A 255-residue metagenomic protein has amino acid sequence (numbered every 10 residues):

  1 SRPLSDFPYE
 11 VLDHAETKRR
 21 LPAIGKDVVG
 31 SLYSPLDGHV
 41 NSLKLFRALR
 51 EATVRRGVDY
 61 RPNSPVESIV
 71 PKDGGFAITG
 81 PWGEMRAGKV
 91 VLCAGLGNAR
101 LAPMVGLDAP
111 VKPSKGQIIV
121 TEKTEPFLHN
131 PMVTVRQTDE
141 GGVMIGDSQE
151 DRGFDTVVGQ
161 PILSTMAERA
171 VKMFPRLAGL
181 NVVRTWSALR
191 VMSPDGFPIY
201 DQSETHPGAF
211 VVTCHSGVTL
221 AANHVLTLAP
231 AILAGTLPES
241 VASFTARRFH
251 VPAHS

Functional and structural regions predicted by a protein language model:
S1-E16, R20, R169-V171: Dinucleotide-binding Rossmann-like beta1-alpha1 core, especially the glycine-rich loop that anchors the ADP
E10-D13, D59-R61, V183: General small-molecule cofactor/ligand-binding pocket signal
H14, S42-F46, N98, L163-A167 (+3 more regions): A general structural signal for well-ordered alpha-helical segments in protein cores
L21-V28, V70-A77, M85, M192-G196 (+1 more regions): A short, glycine/Asx- and small/polar-enriched loop/turn that sits immediately N-terminal to a beta-strand
L32-K89, G97: Helical element adjacent to the flavin cofactor pocket in flavoenzyme catalytic cores
G80-H129: Central helical "cap/lid" subdomain
E122-A209: Active-site lid/adjacent beta-loop-alpha segment flanking the redox-cofactor pocket in flavoenzymes
F174-S255: C-terminal catalytic lobe of FAD-dependent flavoproteins
